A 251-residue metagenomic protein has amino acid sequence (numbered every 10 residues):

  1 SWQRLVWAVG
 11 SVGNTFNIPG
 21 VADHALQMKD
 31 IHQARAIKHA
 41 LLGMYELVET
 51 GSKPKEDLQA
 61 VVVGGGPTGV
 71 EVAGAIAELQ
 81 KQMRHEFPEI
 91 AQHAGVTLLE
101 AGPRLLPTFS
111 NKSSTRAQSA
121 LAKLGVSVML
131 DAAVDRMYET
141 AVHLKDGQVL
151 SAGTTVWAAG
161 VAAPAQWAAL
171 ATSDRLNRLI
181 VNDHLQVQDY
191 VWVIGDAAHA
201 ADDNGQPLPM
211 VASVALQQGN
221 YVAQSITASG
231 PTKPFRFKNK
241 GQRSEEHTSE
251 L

Functional and structural regions predicted by a protein language model:
V6-W7, V156: N-terminal Rossmann-like NAD(P) cofactor-binding module of classical short-chain dehydrogenase/reductase
W7, S11-T68, A77-L79: Glycine-rich dinucleotide-binding loop and its adjacent helix/turn
G10-G13, A73, V161-A163: Short glycine-rich anion-binding loops that position phosphate/pyrophosphate groups of nucleotides and phosphorylated
H24-G51, V142-H143, V149-N220, Q224: FAD-site-proximal beta/loop scaffold in flavoenzymes
Q59, H93-G95, Y190: Residues at the starts of beta-strands that form the adenosine-phosphate
A77-D183: A Rossmann-like FAD-binding core segment of flavoenzymes
I90, E250-L251: Short "domain-exit" segments at the C-terminal end of structured domains
Q218-S249: C-terminal, flexible cofactor-proximal segment of oxidoreductases
